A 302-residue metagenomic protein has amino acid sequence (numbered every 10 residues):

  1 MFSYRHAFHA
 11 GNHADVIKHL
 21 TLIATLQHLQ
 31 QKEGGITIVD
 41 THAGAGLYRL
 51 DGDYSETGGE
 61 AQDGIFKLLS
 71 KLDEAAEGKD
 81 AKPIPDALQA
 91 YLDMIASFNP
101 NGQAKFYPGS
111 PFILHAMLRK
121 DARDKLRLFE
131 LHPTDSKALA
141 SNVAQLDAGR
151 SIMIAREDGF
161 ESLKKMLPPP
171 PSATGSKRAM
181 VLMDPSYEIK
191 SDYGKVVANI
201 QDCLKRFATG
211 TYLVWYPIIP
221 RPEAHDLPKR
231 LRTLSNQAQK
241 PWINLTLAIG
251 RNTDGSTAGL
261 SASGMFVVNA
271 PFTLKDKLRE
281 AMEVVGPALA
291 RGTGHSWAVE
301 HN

Functional and structural regions predicted by a protein language model:
M1-N302: Class I S-adenosyl-L-methionine-dependent methyltransferase catalytic core
